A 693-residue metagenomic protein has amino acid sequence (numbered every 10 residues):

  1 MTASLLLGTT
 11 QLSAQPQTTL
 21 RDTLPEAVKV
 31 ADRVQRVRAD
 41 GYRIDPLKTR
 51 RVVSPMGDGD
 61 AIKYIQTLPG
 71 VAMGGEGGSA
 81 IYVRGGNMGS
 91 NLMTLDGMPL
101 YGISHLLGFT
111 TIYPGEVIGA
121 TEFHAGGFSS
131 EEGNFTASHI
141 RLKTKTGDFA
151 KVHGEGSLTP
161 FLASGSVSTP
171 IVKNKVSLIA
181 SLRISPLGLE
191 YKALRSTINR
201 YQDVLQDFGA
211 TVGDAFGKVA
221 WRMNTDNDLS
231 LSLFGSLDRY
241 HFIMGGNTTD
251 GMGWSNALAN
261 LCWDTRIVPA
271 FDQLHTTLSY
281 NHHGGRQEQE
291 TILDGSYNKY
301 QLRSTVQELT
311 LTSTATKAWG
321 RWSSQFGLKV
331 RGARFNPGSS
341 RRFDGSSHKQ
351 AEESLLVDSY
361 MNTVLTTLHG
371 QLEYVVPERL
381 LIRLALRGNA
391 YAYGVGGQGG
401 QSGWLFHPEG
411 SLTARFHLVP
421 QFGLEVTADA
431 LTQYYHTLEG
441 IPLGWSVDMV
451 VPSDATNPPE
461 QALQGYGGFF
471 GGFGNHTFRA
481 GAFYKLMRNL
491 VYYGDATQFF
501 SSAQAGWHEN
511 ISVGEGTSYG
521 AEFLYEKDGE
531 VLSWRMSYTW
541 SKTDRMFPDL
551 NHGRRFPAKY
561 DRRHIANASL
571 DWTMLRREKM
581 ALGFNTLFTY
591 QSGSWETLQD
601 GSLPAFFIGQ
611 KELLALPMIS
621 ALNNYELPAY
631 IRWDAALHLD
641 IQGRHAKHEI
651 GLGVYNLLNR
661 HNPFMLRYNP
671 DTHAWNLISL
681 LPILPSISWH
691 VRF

Functional and structural regions predicted by a protein language model:
R38-F128, K145: Periplasmic N-terminal accessory/gating domains of Gram-negative outer-membrane beta-barrel systems
L92, A120-E131, T136-K145, V152-D203 (+3 more regions): Predominantly transmembrane beta-strands of Gram-negative outer membrane beta-barrel pores used for transport
A125-G127, T144-T146, L158-L162, I171-K173 (+15 more regions): Transmembrane beta-strands of outer-membrane beta-barrel pores
E190, T589-L613, P628-D634, H638-F693: C-terminal beta-signal and adjacent terminal beta-strands/loops of Gram-negative outer-membrane beta-barrel proteins
A220-D238, G253-Q398, R415-V419, G471 (+3 more regions): Face-selective signature of the C-terminal outer-membrane beta-barrel domain
G284-R286, N336-R342, S346-H348, A392 (+4 more regions): Surface-exposed extracellular loop regions of Gram-negative outer-membrane beta-barrel proteins, predominantly
E308-T312, L356-M361, L365-H369, D454 (+6 more regions): Outer membrane beta-barrel strand-and-loop segments of large Gram-negative receptors, especially TonB-dependent
V375-P377, Y391, Y484-L486, A505 (+1 more regions): Gram-negative outer-membrane beta-barrel transporters
